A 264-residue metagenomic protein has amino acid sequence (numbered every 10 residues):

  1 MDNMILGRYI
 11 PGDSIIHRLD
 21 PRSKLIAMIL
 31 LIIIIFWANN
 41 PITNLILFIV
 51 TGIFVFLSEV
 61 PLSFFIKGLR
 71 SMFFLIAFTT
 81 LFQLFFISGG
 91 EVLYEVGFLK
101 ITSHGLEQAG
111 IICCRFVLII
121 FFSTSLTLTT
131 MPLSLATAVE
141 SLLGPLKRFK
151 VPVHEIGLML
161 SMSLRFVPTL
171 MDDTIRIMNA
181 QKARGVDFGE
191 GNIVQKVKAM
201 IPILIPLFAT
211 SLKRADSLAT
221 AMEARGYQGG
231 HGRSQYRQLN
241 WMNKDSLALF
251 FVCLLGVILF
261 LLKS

Functional and structural regions predicted by a protein language model:
M1-P41, L47-G52, F56, S141-G144 (+4 more regions): Transmembrane alpha-helix interface motif
D13, F36, E59-F64, V96 (+4 more regions): Membrane-helix interfacial "entry" motifs
K24, S63-F73, A248: Alpha-helical transmembrane segments and their helix-start/interface "positive-inside/aromatic belt" motifs in integral
N40, N44, E59-S63, I87-E95 (+2 more regions): Transmembrane helix-loop junctions in multipass membrane proteins, especially transporters and channels
V50-V60, F74-F78: Alpha-helical transmembrane segments and their membrane-interface exit regions
M72-V186: Juxtamembrane/interface alpha-helical elements of multi-pass membrane proteins
